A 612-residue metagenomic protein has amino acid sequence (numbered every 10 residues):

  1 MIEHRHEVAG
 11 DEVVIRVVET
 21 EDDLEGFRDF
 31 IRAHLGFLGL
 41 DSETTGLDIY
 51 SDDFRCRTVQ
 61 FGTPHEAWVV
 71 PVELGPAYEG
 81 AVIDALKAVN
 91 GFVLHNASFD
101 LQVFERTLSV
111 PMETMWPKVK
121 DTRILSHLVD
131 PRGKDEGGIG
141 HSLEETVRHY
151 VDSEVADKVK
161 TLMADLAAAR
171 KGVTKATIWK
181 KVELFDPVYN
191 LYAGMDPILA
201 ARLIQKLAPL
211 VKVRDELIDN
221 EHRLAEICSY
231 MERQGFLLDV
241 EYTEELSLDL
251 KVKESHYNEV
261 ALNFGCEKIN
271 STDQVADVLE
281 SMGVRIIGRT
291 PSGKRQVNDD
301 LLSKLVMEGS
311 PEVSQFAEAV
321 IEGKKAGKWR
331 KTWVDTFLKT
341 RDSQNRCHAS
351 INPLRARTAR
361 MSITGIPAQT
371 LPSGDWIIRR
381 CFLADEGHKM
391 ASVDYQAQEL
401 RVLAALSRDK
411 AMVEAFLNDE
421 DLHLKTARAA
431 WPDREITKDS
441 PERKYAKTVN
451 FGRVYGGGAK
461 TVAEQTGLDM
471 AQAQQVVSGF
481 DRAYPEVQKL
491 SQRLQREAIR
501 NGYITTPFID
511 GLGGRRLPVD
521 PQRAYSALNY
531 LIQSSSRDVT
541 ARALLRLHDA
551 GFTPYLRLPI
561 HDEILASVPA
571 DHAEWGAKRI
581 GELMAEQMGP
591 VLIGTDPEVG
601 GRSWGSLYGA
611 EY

Functional and structural regions predicted by a protein language model:
M1-E25, R32, F37, S42-T44 (+14 more regions): Conserved "right-hand" nucleotidyltransferase catalytic core of DNA-directed polymerases
I2-E19, D48, D52-A208, Q296 (+2 more regions): Active-site-proximal helix-loop-helix substrate-binding element of RNase H-like nuclease domains
R123, V147, Y189, L224-M231 (+7 more regions): Short alpha-helical scaffolding segments that buttress acidic/His motifs in well-ordered protein cores
V284-I286, M307-S310, H348, P353-A356 (+2 more regions): Conserved catalytic core of nucleic-acid polymerases
Q465, L565-P569: Short hydrophobic/aromatic beta-strand micro-patches that form the beta-sheet surface supporting nucleotide- or nucleic
M470, P569-E574: Helix N-cap motif at beta-to-alpha junctions
G576-M584: Short amphipathic alpha-helices in soluble, non-transmembrane regions that often serve as interface/regulatory elements
Q587-V599: Conserved short beta-strand edge segments in small beta-sheet-based binding/regulatory domains
